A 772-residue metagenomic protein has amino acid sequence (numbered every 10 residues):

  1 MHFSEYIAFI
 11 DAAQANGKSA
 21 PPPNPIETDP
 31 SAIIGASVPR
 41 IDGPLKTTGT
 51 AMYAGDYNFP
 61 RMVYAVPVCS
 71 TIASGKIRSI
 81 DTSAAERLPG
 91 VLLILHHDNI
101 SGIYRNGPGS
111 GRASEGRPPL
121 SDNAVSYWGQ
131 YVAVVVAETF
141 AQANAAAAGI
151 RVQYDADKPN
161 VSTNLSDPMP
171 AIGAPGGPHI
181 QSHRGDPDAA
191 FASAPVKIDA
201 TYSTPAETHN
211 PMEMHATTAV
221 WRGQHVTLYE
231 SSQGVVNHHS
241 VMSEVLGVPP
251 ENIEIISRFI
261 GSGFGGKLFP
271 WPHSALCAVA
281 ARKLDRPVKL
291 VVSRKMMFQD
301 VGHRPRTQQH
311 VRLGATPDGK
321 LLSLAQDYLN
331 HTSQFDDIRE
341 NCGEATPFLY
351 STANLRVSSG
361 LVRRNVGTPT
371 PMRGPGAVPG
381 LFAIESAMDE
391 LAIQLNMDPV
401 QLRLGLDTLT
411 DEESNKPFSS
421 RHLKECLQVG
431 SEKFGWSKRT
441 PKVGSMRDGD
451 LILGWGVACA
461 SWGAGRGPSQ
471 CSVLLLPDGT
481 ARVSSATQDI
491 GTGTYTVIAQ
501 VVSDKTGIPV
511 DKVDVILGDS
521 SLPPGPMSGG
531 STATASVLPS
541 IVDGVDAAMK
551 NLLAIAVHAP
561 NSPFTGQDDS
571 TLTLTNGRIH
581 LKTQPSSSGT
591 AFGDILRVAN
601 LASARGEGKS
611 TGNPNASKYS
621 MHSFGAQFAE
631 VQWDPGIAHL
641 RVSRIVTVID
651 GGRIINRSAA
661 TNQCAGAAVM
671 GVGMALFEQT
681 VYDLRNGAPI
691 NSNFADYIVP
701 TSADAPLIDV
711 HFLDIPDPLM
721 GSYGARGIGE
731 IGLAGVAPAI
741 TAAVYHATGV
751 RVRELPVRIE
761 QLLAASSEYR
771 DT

Functional and structural regions predicted by a protein language model:
M1-G176, K197, H273, A345: Flexible, low-hydrophobicity surface segments
M1-Q14, R87-L88, H97-D98, V245-E254 (+6 more regions): C-terminal catalytic domains of large/alpha subunits in multi-subunit enzymes
A36, I41-T48, S110-G111, P178-T217 (+4 more regions): Glycine-rich loop/linker segments at domain edges
A51, P187-L246, E340, G454-T480 (+2 more regions): Conserved beta-alpha junction segments in alpha/beta enzyme cores
Y64, D122, E213-T218, Q308 (+3 more regions): Short glycine-rich loop/turn motifs
Y104-G107, A192-E207, L290-M297, G449-C459 (+1 more regions): Short Pro/Gly-enriched beta-strand edge/turn motifs at strand-loop
R105-G109, A146-G149, H239-V241, F264-P270 (+10 more regions): Short acidic, glycine/serine/threonine-rich loops at helix termini
Y154-D157, H238, F259, F264-N354: Conserved beta-strand/loop scaffold segments within soluble protein domains that form the structured core and edges
